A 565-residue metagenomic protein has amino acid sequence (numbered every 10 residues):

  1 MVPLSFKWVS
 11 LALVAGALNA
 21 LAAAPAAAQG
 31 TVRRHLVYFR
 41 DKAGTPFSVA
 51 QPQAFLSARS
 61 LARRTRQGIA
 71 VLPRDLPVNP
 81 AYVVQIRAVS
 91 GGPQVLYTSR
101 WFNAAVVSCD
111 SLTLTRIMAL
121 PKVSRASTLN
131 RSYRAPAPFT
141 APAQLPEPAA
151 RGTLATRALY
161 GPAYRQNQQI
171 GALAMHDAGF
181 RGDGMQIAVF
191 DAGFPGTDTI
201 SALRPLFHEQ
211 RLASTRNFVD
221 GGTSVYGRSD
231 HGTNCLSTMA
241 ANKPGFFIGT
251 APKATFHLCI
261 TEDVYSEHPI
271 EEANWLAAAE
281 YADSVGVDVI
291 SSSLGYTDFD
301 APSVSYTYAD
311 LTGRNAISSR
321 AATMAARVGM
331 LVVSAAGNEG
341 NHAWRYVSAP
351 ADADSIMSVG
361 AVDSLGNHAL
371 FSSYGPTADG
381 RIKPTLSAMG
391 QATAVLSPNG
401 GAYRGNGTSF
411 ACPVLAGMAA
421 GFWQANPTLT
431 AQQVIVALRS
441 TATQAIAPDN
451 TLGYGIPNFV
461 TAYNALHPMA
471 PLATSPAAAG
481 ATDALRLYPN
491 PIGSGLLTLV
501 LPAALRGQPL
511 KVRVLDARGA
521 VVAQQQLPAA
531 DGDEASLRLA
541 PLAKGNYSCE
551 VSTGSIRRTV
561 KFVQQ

Functional and structural regions predicted by a protein language model:
Q29-P148: Inhibitory N-terminal propeptides of secreted protease zymogens
G30-V32, S48-V49, R125, A163 (+8 more regions): Subtilisin-like serine protease catalytic core
Q94-Y97, C109, T113-L114, P138-V189 (+4 more regions): N-terminal domain-start motif of subtilase-like serine proteases
Y164, V285-S291, Q424-R486, N490 (+1 more regions): C-terminal subdomain of the subtilisin-like protease fold in secreted/lumenal serine endopeptidases
H176, D183, N242-G245, L258-D352 (+4 more regions): Substrate-binding/access-modulating region of protease and related hydrolase catalytic domains
D191, A351-Q424, T428: Extracellular S/T/G-rich loop segment that most often corresponds to the catalytic His/Ser-adjacent loop
L236, H257-D263, D288, Y346 (+1 more regions): Hydrolase catalytic cores
A479-Y488, I492-Q565: C-terminal outer-membrane/trafficking sorting elements
